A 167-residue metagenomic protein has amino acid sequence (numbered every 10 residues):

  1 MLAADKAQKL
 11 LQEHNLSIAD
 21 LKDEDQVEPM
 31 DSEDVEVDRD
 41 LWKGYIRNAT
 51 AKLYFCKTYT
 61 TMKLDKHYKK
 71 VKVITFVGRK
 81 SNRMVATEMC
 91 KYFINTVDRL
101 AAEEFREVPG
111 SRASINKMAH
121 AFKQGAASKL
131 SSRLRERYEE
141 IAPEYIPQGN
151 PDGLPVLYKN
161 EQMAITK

Functional and structural regions predicted by a protein language model:
Q8-K167: Long, charge-patterned amphipathic interaction tracts in eukaryotic proteins
